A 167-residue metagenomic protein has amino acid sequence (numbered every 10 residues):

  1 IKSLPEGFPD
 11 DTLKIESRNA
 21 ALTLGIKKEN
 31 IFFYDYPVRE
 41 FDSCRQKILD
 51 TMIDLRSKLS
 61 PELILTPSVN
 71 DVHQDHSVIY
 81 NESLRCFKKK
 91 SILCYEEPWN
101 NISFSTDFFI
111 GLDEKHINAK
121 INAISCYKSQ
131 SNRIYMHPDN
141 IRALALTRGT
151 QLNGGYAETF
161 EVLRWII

Functional and structural regions predicted by a protein language model:
I1-L59, R85-K89, K115, L144-T147 (+1 more regions): Active-site rim/loop-helix segments in enzyme catalytic domains that contact anionic ligands
S17, I31, I64, K120 (+1 more regions): Divalent metal-coordination and catalytic microenvironments
F32-Y34, L65, L93, F108-I110: Hydrophobic/aromatic beta-strand patches that form the interior of the parallel beta-sheet core in alpha/beta enzyme
Y36, V69, E97: Flexible loop residues that form catalytic and substrate-binding hotspots at small-molecule/glycan-binding clefts
I48-D71, H76-Y80: Proline-aspartate-enriched helix->loop->beta-strand connector
S57-L59, S77, R85-K89, L93-Y95 (+1 more regions): C-terminal accessory domains and tails appended to enzymatic cores
N70-H76, N100-I102, Q130: Active-site environment of divalent metal-dependent phosphoester hydrolases
S103-D107: Short acidic, glycine/proline-rich loop/turn micro-motifs
